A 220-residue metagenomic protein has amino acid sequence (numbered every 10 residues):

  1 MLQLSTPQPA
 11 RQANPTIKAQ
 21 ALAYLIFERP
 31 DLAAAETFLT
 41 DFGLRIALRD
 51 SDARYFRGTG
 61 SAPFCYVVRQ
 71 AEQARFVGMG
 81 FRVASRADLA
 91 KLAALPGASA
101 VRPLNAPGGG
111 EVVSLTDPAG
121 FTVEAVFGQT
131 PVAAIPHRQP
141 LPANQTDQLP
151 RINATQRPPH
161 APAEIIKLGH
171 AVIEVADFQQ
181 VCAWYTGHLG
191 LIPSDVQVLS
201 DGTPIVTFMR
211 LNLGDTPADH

Functional and structural regions predicted by a protein language model:
M1-N14, G97-E164, T207-M209: Vicinal oxygen chelate
P9, L22-Y24, R75-G78: Eukaryotic phosphotyrosine signaling hubs
I17-P63, I173-A218: Core segments of cupin and vicinal oxygen chelate
E28-A33, L48-S51, G80-T122, V175-Q179: Vicinal oxygen chelate
D52-A53, R75, P107-E111, D201-T203: Short acidic/glycine-enriched loop/turn segments that link adjacent beta-strands
S61-Y66, G120-E124, P131-A133, G214-H220: Short, charged/polar, Gly/Pro-enriched secondary-structure boundary elements
A71: Conserved functional hotspot residues or short segments at active or partner-binding sites across diverse domains
E164-A176: Aromatic- and glycine-enriched pocket-lining scaffold segments that form the walls of small-molecule binding clefts
